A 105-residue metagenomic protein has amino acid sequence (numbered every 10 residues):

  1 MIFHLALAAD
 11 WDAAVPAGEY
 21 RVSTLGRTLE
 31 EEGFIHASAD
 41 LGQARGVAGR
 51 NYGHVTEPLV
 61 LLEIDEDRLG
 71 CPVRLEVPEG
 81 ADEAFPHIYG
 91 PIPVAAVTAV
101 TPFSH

Functional and structural regions predicted by a protein language model:
M1-H105: Conserved, structured core segments of small domains
